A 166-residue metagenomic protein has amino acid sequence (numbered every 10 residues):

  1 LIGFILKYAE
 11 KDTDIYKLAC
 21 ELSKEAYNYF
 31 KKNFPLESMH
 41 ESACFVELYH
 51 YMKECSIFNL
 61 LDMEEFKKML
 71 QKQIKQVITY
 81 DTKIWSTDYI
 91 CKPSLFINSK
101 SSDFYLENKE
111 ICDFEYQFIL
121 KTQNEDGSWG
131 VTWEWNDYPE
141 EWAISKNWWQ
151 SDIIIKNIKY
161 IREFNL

Functional and structural regions predicted by a protein language model:
I2-L166: Preference for long, amphipathic alpha-helical scaffolds in soluble/luminal domains and all-alpha bundles
